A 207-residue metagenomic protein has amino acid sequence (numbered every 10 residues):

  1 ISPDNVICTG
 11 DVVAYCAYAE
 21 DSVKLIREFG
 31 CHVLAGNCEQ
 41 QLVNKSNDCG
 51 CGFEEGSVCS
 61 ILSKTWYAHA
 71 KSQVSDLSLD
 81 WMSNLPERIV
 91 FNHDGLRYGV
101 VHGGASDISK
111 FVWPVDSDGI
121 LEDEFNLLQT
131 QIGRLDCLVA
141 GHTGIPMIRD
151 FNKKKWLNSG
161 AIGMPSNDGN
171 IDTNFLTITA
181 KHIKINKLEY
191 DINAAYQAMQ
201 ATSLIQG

Functional and structural regions predicted by a protein language model:
I1-Q73, S83: Core catalytic region of metal-dependent phosphoesterases/phosphodiesterases, especially metallo-beta-lactamase-like
I1-S2, N92-D94, Q131-R134, T177: Glycine-rich phosphate-binding loop signature in dinucleotide/nucleotide-binding domains
V6-D11, H32-N37, V101, D136-H142 (+1 more regions): Active-site neighborhood of phospho(di)ester-bond hydrolases with catalytic His/Asp-centered motifs
A14-A17, C38-N44, S106, C137-D150 (+1 more regions): Active-site environment of divalent metal-dependent phosphoester hydrolases
F53-I61, D94-G133: Active-site-proximal segments of metal-dependent phosphoesterases and phosphodiesterases across multiple
E87-G95, R149-F151: Short acidic-hydrophobic surface loop/beta-edge motif
V115-L157: Anionic-ligand binding region
C137, M147-G207: Acidic, His/Gly-rich catalytic cores of divalent-metal-dependent hydrolytic chemistry
